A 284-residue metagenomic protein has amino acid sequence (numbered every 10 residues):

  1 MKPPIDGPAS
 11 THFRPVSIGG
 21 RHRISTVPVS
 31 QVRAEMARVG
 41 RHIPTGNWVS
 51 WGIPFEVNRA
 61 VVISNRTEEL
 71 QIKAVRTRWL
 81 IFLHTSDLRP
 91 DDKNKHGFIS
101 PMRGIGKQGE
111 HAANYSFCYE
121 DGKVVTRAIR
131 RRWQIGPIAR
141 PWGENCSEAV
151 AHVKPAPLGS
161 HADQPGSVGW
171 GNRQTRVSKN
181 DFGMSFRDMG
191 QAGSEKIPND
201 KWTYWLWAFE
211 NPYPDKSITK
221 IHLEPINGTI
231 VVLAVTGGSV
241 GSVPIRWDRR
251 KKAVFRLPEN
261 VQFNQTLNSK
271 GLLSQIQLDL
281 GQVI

Functional and structural regions predicted by a protein language model:
M1-I284: N-terminal/edge-of-domain interface segments
